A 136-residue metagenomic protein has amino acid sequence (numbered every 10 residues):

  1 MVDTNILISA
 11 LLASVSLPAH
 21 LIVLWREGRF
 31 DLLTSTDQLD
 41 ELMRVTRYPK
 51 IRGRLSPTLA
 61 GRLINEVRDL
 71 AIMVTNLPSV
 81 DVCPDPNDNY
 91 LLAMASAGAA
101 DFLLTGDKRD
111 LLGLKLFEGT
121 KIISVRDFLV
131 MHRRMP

Functional and structural regions predicted by a protein language model:
M1-T34: Short, well-structured N-terminal submotif of metal-dependent ribonuclease cores
T4, T36-D37, G106-K108: Short secondary-structure boundary segments
L7-I8, D40, D110-L112: Short, active-site-adjacent cap segments at secondary-structure transitions
L11-L12, T46, K115, R133: Short, flexible helix/strand-to-coil boundary loops that buttress conserved ligand/catalytic motifs in alpha/beta
L24, M94, L114: Hydrophobic/aromatic ligand-binding patch that stacks against planar heteroaromatic rings of cofactors or nucleotides
L24-P78: PIN-domain endoribonuclease scaffold, especially VapC-family toxins
D69-L103: Active-site neighborhoods of divalent-metal-dependent phosphate/nucleic-acid chemistry enzymes
G98-D101, K108-P136: Acidic, PIN/NYN-like endoribonuclease modules and their adjacent C-terminal/linker elements
